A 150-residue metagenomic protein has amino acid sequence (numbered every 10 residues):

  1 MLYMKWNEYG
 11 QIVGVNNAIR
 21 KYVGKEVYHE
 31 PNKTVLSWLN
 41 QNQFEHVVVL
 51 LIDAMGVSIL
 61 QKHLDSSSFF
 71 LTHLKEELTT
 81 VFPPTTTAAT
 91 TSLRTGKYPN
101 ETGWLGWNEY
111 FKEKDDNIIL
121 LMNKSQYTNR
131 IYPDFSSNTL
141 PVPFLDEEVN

Functional and structural regions predicted by a protein language model:
M1-Y28, K62-K75, V81-N150: His/Asp/Glu-rich, glycine-adjacent segments that coordinate divalent cations and/or stabilize oxyanion chemistry on
P31-F44: A short acidic-Thr-Gly-centered motif at the start of a beta-strand
K33, D53, K75-E76: Short secondary-structure boundary micro-motifs
N42-Q43, S58-S66: ATP/Mg2+-dependent ligation/transfer catalytic cores
E45-V57, L93: Beta-strand elements within well-structured catalytic alpha/beta cores of enzymes that handle phosphate/sulfate esters
